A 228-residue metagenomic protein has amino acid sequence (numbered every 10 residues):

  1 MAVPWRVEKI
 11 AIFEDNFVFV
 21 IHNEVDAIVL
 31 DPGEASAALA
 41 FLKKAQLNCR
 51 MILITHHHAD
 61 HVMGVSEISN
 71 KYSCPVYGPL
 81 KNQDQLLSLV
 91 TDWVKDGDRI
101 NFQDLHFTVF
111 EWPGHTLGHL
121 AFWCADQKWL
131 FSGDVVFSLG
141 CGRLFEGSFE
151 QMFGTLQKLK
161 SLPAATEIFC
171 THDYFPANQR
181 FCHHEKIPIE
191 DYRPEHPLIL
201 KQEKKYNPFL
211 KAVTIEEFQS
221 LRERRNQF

Functional and structural regions predicted by a protein language model:
A2-A45, A121-G133, L139: Conserved beta-strand hairpin/beta-sheet module of binuclear metal-dependent hydrolase folds, prominently
V20-H22, R99-A125, W129, S161: Core dinuclear metal-dependent hydrolase active-site scaffold
I21, D31, H56, I68 (+6 more regions): Divalent metal-coordination and catalytic microenvironments
A27, E34-T108, P188: Active-site HxH/HxHxD metal-binding segment of metal-dependent hydrolases
P32-E34, H57, K81-N82, H115-T116 (+4 more regions): Active-site metal-binding loops of divalent metal-dependent hydrolases
I52-V62, F110-L117, F169-P176: Histidine-centered catalytic micro-motifs
G140-A165: Active-site-adjacent loop/tail segments of enzyme domains
Q157-E167, Y174-F228: Accessory terminal helices/loops
